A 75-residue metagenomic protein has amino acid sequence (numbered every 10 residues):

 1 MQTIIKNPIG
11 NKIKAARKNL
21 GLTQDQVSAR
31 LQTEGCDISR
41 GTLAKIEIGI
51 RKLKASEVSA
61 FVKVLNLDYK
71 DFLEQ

Functional and structural regions predicted by a protein language model:
M1-P8, K70-L73: A detector for short, charged/polar N-terminal pre-domain segments
N11-Q32: Short basic helix-loop element that most often maps to the first helix and adjoining turn of HTH DNA-binding modules
I13, Q24, R40, A55-V58: Helix-turn-helix DNA-binding elements, focusing on the entry/boundary residues of the two helices that contact DNA
I13, V27-S28, L43-I46, F72: Conserved hydrophobic/aromatic packing and binding residues within compact polymer-binding modules
K18, Q32-T33, I48, S59: Residue-level detection of the helix-turn-helix DNA-binding "recognition helix"
T33-R51: Recognition helix of helix-turn-helix/homeodomain-like DNA-binding domains that insert into the DNA major groove
I50, K54-D71: DNA major-groove recognition helix of helix-turn-helix/homeodomain DNA-binding modules
